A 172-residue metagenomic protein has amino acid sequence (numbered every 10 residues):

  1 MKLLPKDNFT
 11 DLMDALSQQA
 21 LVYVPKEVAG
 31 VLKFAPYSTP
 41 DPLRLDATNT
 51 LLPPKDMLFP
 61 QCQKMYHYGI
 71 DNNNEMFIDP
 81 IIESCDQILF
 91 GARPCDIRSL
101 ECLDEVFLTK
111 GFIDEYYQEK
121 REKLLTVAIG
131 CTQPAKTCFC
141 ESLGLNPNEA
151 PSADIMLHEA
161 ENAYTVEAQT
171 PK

Functional and structural regions predicted by a protein language model:
M1-K172: Iron-sulfur-associated redox domains of electron-transfer enzymes in respiratory and anaerobic energy metabolism
